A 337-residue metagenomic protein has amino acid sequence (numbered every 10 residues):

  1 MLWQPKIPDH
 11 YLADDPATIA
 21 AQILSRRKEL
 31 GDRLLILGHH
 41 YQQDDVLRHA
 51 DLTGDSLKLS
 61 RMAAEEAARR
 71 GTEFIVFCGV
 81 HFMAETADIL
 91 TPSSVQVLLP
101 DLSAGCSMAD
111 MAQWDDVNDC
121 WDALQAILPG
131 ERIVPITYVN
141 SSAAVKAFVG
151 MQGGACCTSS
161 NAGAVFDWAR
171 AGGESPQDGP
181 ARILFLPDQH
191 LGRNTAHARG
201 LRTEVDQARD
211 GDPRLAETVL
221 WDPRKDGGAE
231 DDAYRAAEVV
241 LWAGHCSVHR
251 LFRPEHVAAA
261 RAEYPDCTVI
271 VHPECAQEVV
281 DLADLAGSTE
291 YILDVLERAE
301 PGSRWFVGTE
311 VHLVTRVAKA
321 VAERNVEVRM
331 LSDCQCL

Functional and structural regions predicted by a protein language model:
M1-L337: Active-site loop-to-helix "anion-binding N-cap" substructures in soluble metabolic enzymes
